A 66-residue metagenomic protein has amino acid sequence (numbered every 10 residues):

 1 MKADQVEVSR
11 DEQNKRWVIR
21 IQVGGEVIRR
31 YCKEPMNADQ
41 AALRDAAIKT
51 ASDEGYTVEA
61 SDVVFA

Functional and structural regions predicted by a protein language model:
M1-D4, V8, T50-A51, E59: Exposed, low-complexity/repetitive linear segments and helix-based recognition motifs, biased toward charged/polar
K2-C32: N-terminal acidic leader/helix
I28-A66: Acidic, low-complexity intrinsically disordered segments
